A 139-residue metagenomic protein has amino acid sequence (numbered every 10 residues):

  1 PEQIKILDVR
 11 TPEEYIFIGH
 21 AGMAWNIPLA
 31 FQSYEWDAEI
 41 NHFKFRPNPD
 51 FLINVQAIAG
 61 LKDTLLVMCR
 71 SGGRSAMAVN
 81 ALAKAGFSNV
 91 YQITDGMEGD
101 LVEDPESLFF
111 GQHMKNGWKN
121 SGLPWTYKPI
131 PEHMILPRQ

Functional and structural regions predicted by a protein language model:
P1-K5, P12-T64, S75-Q139: Rhodanese-like catalytic fold shared by cysteine-dependent sulfurtransferases and DSP/PTP-type phosphatases
V67-M68: Short, surface-exposed ligand- or partner-binding patches at beta-edge/loop junctions that are enriched in aromatics
G72: Conserved G/P- and acidic residue-centered "switch" motifs that form tight phosphate/ATP-binding loops in soluble
